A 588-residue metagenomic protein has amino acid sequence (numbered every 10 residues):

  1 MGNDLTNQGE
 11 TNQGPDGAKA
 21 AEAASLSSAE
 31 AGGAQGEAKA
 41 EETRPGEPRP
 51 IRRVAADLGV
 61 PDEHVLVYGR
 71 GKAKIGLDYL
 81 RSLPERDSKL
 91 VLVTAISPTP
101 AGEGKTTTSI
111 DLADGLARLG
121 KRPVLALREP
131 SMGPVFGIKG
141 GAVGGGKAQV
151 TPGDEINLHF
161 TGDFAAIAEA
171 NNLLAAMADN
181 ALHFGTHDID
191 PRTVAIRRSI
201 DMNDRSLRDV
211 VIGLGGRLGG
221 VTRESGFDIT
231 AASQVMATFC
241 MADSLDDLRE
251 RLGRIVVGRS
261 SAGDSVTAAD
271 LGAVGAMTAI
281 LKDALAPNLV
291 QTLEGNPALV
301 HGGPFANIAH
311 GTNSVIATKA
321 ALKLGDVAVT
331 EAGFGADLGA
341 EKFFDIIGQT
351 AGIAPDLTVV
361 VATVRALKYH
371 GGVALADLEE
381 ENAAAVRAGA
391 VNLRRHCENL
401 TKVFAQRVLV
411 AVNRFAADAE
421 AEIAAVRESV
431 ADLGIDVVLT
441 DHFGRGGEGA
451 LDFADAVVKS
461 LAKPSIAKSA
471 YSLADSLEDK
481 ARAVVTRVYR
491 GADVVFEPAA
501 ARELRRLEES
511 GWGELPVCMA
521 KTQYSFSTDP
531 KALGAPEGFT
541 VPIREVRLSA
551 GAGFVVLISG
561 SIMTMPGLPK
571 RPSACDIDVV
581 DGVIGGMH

Functional and structural regions predicted by a protein language model:
G2, G33-H588: Flexible phosphate-sensing "switch/lid" loops adjacent to ATP/NTP-binding sites across phosphate-transfer
G2-K39: Intrinsically disordered, low-complexity terminal tails and inter-domain linkers enriched for S/T/G/P/D/E
